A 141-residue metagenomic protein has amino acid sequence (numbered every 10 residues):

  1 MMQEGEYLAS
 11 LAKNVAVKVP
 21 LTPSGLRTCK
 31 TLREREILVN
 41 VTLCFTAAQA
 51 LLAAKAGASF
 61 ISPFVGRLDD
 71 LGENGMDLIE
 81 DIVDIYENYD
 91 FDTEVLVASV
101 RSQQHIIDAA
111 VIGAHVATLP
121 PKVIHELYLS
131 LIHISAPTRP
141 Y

Functional and structural regions predicted by a protein language model:
M1-S24, T28-T31: Active-site beta->alpha loop and helix N-cap motifs at the rims of alpha/beta catalytic domains
M2-G5, C29, A50, I79-V83 (+1 more regions): Generic structural signal for well-ordered alpha-helices, preferentially at hydrophobic/aromatic core positions
E4, A48-A54, S102-A114: Catalytic cores of alpha/beta
L11-N14, T31-V39, K55-I61, V111-A117: Glycine-enriched alpha-helix->loop->beta-strand junction motifs that scaffold or abut catalytic
N14-T22, L38-L51, S62-G72, L96-A98: Catalytic beta/alpha-barrel core
L26-R35, D77-D92: Alpha-helix-loop-beta-strand connector modules within alpha/beta enzyme cores
I61-D70, A114-L129: Glycine-rich phosphate-binding active-site loops on the catalytic face of alpha/beta enzymes
I132-Y141: Single conserved hydrophobic/aromatic residue that forms the stacking wall/gate of nucleotide- or nucleobase-binding
